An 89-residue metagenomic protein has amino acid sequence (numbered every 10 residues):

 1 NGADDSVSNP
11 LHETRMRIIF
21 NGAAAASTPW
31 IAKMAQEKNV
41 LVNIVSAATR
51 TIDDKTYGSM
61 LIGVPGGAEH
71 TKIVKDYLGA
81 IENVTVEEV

Functional and structural regions predicted by a protein language model:
N1-P10: Internal alpha/beta loop-helix hairpins
N9-V89: Non-catalytic connector elements of ABC transporters
